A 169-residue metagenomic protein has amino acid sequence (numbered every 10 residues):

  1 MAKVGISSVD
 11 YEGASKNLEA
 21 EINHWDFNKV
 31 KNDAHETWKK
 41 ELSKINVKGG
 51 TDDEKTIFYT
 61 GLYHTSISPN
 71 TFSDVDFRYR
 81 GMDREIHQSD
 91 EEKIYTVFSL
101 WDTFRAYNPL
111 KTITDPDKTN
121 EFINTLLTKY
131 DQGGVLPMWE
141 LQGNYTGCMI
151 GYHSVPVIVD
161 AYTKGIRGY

Functional and structural regions predicted by a protein language model:
M1-I94, T128, V135-L136, R167: Acidic/polar, glycine-enriched structural segments that form the non-catalytic walls/loops of the carbohydrate-binding
D33, T37, D53-T60, R105 (+4 more regions): Extracytoplasmic/secreted proteins, especially bacterial periplasmic and envelope-associated proteins
S43-G49, R105-N108, L141-Y145: Short alpha-helical segments and helix-capping/turn motifs at coil-helix boundaries
T60-S73, T96-T119, P156-I166: Alpha-helical support elements that line or immediately flank enzyme active sites and cofactor-binding pockets
N70, F77, R84, V97-T103 (+3 more regions): An acidic- and aromatic-residue-enriched active-site/binding cleft used to recognize and process polar
R80-H87, T103-P109, M149-P156, R167-Y169: Short, surface-exposed, charge-dense and proline/glycine-enriched linear segments
E91-L100, G143-G151: Solvent-exposed loop and edge beta-strand segments that line ligand/cofactor-binding and catalytic clefts
K118-Y169: Active-site cavity-forming subdomains of large catalytic enzyme subunits
